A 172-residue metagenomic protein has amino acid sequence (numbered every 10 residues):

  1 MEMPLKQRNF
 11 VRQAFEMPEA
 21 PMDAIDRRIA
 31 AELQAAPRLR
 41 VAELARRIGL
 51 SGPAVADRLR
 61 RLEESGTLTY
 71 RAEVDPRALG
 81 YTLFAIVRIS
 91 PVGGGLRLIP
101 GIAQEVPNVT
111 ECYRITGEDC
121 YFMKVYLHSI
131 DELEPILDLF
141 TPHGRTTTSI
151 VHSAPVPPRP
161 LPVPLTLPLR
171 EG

Functional and structural regions predicted by a protein language model:
M1-G172: A compositional/biophysical signature of low hydrophobicity enriched in polar/charged and small residues
